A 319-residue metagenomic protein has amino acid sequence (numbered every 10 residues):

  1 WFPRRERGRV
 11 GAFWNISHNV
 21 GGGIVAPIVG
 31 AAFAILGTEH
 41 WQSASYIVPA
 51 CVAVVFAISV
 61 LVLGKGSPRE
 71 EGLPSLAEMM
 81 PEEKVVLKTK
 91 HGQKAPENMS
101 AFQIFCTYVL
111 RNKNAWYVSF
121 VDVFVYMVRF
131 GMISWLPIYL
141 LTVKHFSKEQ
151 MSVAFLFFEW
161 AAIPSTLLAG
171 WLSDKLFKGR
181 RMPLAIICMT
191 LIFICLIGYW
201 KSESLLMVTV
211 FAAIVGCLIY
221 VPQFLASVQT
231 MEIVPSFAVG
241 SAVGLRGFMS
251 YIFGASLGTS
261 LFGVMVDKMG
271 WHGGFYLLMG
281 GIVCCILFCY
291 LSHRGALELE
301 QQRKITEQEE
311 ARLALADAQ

Functional and structural regions predicted by a protein language model:
W14-P68: Helix-loop-helix hairpin linking two adjacent transmembrane segments in secondary transporters
G22, I233-K268: A late C-terminal transmembrane helix in Major Facilitator Superfamily
A34-A50, G263-I282: A membrane-interface helix-boundary motif in multi-pass transporters
A50-K84, F288-H293: C-terminal membrane-cytosol helix-exit motif in multi-pass small-molecule transporters
E71-V118, E309-A318: Juxtamembrane intracellular "pre-TM" segments in multi-pass secondary transporters
N112-L167, Q223, S227, A255-T259: Extracytoplasmic gate region of multi-pass secondary transporters
T166-K178, V266-D267: Helix-to-loop junctions at the C-terminal end of transmembrane segments in multipass secondary transporters
G179-Q229: C-terminal transmembrane helical hairpin of 12-TM major facilitator-type secondary transporters
